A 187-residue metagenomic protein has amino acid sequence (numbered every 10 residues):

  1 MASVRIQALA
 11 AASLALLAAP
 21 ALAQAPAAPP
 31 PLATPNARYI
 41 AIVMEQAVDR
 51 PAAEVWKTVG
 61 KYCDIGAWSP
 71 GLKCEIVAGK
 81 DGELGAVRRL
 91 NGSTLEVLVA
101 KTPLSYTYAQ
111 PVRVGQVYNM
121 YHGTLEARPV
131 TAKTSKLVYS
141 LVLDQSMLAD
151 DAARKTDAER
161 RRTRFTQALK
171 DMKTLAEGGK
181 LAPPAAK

Functional and structural regions predicted by a protein language model:
M1-A11: Bacterial N-terminal signal peptides that target proteins for export
A18-P20: N-terminal signal peptide c-region/cleavage motif recognized by signal peptidases
A23-K80: Hydrophobic ligand-binding cavity/cleft-lining segments
A25, P184-K187: Short, solvent-exposed mixed-charge patches
A47, D64-P70, C74-H122, K136 (+1 more regions): Glycine-rich portal/gate segments that line the openings of hydrophobic small-molecule binding cavities
A53, A152, T156, T174 (+1 more regions): Surface-exposed, polar/charged faces of alpha-helical domains in mature secreted/periplasmic/lumenal proteins
A53-K57, C63, T163-K170, T174: Solvent-exposed, polar/charged alpha-helical surfaces in well-ordered, non-transmembrane soluble domains, broadly
R113-Q167: Beta-strand/loop substructures that line and gate deep hydrophobic ligand-binding cavities in soluble
